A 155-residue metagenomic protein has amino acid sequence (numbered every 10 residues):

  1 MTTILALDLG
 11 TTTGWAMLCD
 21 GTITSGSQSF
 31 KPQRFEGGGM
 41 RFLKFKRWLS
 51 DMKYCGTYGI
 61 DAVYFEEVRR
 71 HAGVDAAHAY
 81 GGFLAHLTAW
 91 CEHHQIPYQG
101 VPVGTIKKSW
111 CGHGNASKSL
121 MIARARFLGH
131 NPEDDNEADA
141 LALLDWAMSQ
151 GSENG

Functional and structural regions predicted by a protein language model:
M1-G155: Phosphate- and other anionic-substrate recognition elements at nucleic-acid/protein interfaces
